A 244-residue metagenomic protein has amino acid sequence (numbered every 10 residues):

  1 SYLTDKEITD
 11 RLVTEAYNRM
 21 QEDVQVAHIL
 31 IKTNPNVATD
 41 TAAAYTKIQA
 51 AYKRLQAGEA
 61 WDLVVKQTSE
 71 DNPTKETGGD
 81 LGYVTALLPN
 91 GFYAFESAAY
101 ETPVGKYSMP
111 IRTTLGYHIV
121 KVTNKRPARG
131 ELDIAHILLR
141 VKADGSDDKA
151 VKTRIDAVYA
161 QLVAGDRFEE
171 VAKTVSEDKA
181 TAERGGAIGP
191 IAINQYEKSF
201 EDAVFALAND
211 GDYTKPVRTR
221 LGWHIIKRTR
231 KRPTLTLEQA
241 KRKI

Functional and structural regions predicted by a protein language model:
S1-I244: Peptidyl-prolyl cis-trans isomerase
